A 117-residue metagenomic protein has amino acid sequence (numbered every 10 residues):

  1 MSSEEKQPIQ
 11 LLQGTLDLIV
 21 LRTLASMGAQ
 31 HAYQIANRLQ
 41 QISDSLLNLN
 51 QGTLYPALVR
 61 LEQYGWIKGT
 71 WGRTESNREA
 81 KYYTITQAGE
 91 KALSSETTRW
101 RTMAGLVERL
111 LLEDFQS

Functional and structural regions predicted by a protein language model:
M1-T15, E96: Intrinsically disordered, low-complexity serine/threonine- and proline-rich regulatory segments
I9-Q10, G65, Q116-S117: Short, contiguous hydrophobic alpha-helices characteristic of membrane insertion segments
Q10-T53: N-terminal helix-turn-helix DNA-binding core of bacterial DNA-binding proteins
T15, I19, A80, T84 (+2 more regions): Amphipathic alpha-helical recognition patches that constitute DNA-binding helices
L54-L61: Basic amphipathic alpha-helical segments that dock to polyanions
E62-E79, T84: Beta-hairpin "wing" of winged helix-turn-helix
I85-G89: Accessory beta->alpha helical hairpin/"wing" motif in late/C-terminal subdomains of nucleic-acid enzymes
E90-S117: Amphipathic alpha-helical dimerization/coiled-coil segments that flank or bridge DNA-binding/regulatory modules
